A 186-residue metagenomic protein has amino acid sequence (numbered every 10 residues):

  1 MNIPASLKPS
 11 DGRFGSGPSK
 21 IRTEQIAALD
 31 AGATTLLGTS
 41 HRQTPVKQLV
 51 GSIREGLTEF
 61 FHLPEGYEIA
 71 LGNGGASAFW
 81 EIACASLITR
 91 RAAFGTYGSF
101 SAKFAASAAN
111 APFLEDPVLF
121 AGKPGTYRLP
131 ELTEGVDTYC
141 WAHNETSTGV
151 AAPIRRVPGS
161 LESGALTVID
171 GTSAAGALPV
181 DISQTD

Functional and structural regions predicted by a protein language model:
M1-N2, G56-F60, R128: Intrinsically disordered, low-complexity boundary segments flanking structured domains
M1-S40: N-terminal "arm"/small-domain region of PLP-dependent enzymes with the aminotransferase-like
G15, A76-D186: Conserved PLP-enzyme active-site core in the AAT-like
I21, P45, L49, A174: Short, contiguous, pocket-lining structural segments that sit at or immediately flank catalytic/ligand-binding sites
A33-I82, Y97-G98, K103-S107: Conserved N-terminal alpha-helix of the aminotransferase class I/II PLP-enzyme fold
